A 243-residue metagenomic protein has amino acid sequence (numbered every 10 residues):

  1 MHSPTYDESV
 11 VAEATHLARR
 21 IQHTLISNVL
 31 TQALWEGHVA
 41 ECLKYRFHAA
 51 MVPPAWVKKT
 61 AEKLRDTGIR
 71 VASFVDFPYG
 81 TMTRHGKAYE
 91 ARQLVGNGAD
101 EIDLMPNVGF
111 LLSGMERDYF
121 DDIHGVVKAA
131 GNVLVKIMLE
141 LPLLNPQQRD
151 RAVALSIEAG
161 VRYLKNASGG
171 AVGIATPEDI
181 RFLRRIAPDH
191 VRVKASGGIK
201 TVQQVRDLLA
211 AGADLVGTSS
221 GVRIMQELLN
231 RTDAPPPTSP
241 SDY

Functional and structural regions predicted by a protein language model:
M1-A40, R181, R185-R192, I199-Y243: Alpha/beta catalytic cores of nucleotide-metabolism and tRNA/nucleoside-modifying enzymes
H2-G96, R151, L155-I157: Conserved N-terminal beta1-alpha1 strand-loop-helix module at the mouth
A18-R20, H48-A49, G68-A72, E101-D103 (+4 more regions): Structural preference for beta-strand elements that scaffold enzyme active sites
I26, V39, L43-K59, F77 (+2 more regions): Glycine-rich, proline-tolerant flexible connector loops at the mouths of alpha/beta enzymes
H38, E90-A91, Y119-V126, A152 (+3 more regions): A general structural detector for well-ordered alpha-helical segments in enzyme core domains, enriched
P54, K58-Y79, G114-L143, E158 (+2 more regions): Alpha-helix-loop-beta-strand connector modules within alpha/beta enzyme cores
A61, M82-Q93, L144-L155, F182-R185 (+3 more regions): Catalytic cores of alpha/beta
S73-P78, G96-L111, E158-I174, A195-D233: Glycine-rich phosphate-binding active-site loops on the catalytic face of alpha/beta enzymes
